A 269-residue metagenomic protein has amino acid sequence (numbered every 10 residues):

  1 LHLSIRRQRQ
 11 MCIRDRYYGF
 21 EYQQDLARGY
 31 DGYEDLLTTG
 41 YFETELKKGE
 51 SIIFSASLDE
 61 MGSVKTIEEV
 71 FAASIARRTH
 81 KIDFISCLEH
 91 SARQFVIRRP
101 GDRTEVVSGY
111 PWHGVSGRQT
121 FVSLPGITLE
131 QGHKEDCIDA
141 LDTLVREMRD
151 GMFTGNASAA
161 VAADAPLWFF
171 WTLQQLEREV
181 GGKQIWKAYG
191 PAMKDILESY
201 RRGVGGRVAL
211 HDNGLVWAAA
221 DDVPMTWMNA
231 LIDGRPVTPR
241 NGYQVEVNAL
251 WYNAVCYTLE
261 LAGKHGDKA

Functional and structural regions predicted by a protein language model:
H2-I5, R9, I13: Single conserved hydrophobic/aromatic residue that forms the stacking wall/gate of nucleotide- or nucleobase-binding
R16-Q24, G29, I52, D59-E60 (+3 more regions): Extended glycan-interaction surfaces of carbohydrate-active proteins
L26-E45: Short acidic, Pro/Gly- and aromatic-enriched capping/linker segments at domain boundaries
G40-K48, T238, G242-Y243: Exposed beta-sheet edge/beta-hairpin loop segments within beta-rich domains
F42-E60: Short Pro-Gly-centered flexible turn/kink motifs
R118-T120, L124-T226, Q244-N248, Y252: Aromatic-rich carbohydrate-recognition surfaces in CAZymes
N248-A269: Active-site neighborhood of glycoside hydrolase catalytic domains
